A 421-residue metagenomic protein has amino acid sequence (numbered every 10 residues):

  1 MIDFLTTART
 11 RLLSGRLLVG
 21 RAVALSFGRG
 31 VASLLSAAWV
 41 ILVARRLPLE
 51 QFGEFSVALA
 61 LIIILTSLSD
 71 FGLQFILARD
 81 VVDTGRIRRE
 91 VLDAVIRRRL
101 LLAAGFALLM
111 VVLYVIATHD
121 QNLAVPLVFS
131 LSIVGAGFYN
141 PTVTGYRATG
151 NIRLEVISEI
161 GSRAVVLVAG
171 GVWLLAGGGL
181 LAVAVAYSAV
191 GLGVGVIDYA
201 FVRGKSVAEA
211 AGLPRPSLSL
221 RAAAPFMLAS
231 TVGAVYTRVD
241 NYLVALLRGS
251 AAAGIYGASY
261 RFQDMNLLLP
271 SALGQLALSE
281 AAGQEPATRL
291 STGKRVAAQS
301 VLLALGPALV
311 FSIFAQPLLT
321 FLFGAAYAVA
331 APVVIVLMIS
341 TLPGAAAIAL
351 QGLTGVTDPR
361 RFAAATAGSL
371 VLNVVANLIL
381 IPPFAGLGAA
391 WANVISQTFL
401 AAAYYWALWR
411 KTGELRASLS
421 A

Functional and structural regions predicted by a protein language model:
I2-D3, S14-F71, L167, Y187 (+4 more regions): Signature of the first transmembrane helix
I2-L18, L127, R153-S158, L180-L181 (+5 more regions): Interhelical loop/hinge segments that connect adjacent transmembrane helices in multipass membrane
G20-S36, A58, D70-Y114, P286-A308: Membrane-water interface segments that mark the loop-to-transmembrane alpha-helix transition
L59-S67, Y256-Q275, A304-P307, L337-A347: Transmembrane helix-bundle signature of multi-pass secondary active exporters and lipid flippases
S69-R86, A148, S259-A287, G352-V356: Helix-loop junctions and terminal segments of transmembrane helices in multi-pass membrane transport/translocation
D80-D83, G135-S158, M338-A365: Membrane-interface junctions at transmembrane-helix termini in multi-pass inner-membrane proteins
Y114-F129, I313-L342: Interfacial segments at transmembrane-helix termini and the short loops linking adjacent helices
L123-S130, S158-G204, G368, L372 (+1 more regions): Hydrophobic alpha-helical transmembrane segments
